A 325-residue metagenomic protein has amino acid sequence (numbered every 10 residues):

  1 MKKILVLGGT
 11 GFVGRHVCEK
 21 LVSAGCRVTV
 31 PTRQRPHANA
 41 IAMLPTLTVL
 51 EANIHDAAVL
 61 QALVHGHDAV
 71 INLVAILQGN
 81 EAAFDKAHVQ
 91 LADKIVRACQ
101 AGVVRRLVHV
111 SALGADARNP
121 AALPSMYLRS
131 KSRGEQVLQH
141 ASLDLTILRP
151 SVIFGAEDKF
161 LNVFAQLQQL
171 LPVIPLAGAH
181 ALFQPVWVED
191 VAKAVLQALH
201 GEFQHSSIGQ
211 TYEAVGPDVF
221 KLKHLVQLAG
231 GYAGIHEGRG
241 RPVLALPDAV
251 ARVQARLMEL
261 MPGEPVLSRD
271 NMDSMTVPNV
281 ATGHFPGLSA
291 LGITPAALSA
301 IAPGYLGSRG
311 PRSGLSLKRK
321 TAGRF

Functional and structural regions predicted by a protein language model:
K2-A24: N-terminal Rossmann NAD(P)H-binding glycine-rich loop of SDR-like oxidoreductase domains
L7, P31, L73-V74, L107-L113 (+1 more regions): SDR active-site strand-loop-helix element
P36-A101, A112-A122: NAD(P)H-binding glycine-rich loop region in Rossmannoid oxidoreductase-like domains and their noncatalytic homologs
S111, E135-N162, Q166: Conserved beta-loop-beta element that borders a ligand/cofactor-binding pocket
K159-F160, G178-H200, G209-G216, H224: Substrate-positioning beta->alpha
L176-A181, Q210-V219, G230, A245-D248 (+1 more regions): Glycine-rich Rossmann NAD(P)(H)-binding loop
G230-T282, A322-F325: Terminal hydrophobic/aromatic helix or amphipathic segment near a protein terminus
P278-F325: Amphipathic terminal alpha-helices
